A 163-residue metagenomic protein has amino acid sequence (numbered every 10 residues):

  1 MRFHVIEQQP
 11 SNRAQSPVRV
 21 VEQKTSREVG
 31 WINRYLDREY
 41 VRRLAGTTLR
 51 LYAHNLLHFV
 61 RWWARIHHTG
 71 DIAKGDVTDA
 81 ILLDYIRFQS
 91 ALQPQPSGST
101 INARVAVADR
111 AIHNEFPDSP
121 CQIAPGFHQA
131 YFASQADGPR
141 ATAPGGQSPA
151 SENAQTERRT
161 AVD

Functional and structural regions predicted by a protein language model:
M1-R65: Basic/aromatic DNA-contact patch characteristic of tyrosine site-specific recombinases
V20-K24, I72-A73, A80, E152-T156: Short, flexible segments with low predicted structural confidence
N33-T48, L56-T142: N-terminal core-binding DNA-recognition domain of tyrosine recombinases/integrases
D137-D163: Long, amphipathic, Lys/Arg-enriched alpha-helical "connector/arm" segment
